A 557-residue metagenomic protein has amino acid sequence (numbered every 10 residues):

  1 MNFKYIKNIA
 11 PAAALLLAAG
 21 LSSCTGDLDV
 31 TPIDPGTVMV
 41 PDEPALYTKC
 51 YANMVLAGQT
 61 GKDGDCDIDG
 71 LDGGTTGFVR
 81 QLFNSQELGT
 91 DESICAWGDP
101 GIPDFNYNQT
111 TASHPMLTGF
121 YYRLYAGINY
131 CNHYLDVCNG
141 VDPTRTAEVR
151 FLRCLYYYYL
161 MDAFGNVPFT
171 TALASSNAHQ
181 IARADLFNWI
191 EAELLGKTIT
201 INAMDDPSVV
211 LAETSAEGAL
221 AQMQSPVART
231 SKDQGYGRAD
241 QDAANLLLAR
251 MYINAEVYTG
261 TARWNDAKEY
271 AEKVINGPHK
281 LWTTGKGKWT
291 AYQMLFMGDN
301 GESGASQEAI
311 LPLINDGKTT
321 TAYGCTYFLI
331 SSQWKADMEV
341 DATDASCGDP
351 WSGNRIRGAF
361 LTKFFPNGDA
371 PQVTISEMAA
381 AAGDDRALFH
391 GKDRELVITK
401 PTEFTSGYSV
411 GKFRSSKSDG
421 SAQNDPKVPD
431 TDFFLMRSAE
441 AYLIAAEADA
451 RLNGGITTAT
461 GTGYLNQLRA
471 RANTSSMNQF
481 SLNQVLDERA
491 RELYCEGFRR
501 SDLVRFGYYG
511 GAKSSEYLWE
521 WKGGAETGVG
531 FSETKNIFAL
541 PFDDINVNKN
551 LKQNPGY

Functional and structural regions predicted by a protein language model:
C24-F78, N548-Y557: Membrane-proximal, proline-rich intrinsically disordered regions
C24-T25, E43, E92, L124-Y125 (+9 more regions): Long, intrinsically disordered, low-complexity segments
P44, T48, A52, A57-G58 (+7 more regions): Conserved, well-structured interaction surfaces
D99-Q109, G119, A359-R437: Flexible, polar/acidic helix-loop-strand segments at domain edges
Y159-P168, N254-G260, N453-G454: Short coil/turn linking the two alpha-helices of tandem helical-hairpin repeats
N276, L281-T405: Extended ligand-binding clefts on enzyme/binding-domain cores
